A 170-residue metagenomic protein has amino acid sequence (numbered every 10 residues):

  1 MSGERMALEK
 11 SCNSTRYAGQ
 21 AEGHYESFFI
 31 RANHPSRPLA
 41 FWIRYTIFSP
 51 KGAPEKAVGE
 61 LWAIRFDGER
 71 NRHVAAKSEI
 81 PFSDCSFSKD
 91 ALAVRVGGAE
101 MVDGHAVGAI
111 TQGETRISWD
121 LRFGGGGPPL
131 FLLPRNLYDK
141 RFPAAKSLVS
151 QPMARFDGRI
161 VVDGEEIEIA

Functional and structural regions predicted by a protein language model:
M1-A170: Targeting-peptide/extracellular-domain and disordered-appendage signature
